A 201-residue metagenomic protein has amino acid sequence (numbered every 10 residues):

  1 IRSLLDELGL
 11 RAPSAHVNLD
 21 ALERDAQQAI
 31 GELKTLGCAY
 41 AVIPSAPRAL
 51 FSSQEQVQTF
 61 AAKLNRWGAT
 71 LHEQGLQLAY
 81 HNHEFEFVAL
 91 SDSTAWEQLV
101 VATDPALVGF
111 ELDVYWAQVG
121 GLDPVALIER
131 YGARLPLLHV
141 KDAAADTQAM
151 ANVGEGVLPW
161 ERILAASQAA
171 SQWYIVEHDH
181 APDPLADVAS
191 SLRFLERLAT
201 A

Functional and structural regions predicted by a protein language model:
I1-L4, G154: Glycine-rich, positively charged N-terminal anion/phosphate-binding segment
E7, R11, A15, L19-F110 (+1 more regions): Active-site acidic/histidine proton-transfer and metal-coordination neighborhood in alpha/beta enzyme cores
G37, L90-L112, W116-A201: Histidine-acidic metal/acid-base catalytic patches
